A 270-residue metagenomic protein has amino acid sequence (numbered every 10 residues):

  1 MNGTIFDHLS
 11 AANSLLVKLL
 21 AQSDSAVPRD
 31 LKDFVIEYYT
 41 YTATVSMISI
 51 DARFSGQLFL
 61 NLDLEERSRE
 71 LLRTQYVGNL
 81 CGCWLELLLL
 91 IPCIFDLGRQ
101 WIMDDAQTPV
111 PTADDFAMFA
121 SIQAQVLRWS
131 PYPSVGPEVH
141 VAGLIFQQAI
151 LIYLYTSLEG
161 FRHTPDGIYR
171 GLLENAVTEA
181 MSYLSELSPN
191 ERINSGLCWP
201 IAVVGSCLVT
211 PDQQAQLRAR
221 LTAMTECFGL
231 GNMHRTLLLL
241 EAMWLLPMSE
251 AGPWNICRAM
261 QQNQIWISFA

Functional and structural regions predicted by a protein language model:
M1-A43: Long, hydrophobic, well-ordered secondary-structure blocks that form the structural core and pocket-lining surfaces
M1-H8, I145, A149-I150, Y155 (+3 more regions): Short intrinsically disordered, low-complexity coil segments enriched in acidic
N2-T4, L20-S23, M47-I50, F54 (+2 more regions): Long, hydrophobic, amphipathic alpha-helical segments used as structural scaffolds
P28-R29, I50-C198, V203-E226, G231: Cytosolic regulatory protein-protein interaction regions
K32-D33, T42, S46, S206 (+1 more regions): Short, conserved secondary-structure transition motifs
S46-S49, P92, F161, C207 (+4 more regions): Amphipathic alpha-helical interaction segments
L144, T222-A270: Intrinsically disordered, low-complexity regulatory regions with latent secondary structure
